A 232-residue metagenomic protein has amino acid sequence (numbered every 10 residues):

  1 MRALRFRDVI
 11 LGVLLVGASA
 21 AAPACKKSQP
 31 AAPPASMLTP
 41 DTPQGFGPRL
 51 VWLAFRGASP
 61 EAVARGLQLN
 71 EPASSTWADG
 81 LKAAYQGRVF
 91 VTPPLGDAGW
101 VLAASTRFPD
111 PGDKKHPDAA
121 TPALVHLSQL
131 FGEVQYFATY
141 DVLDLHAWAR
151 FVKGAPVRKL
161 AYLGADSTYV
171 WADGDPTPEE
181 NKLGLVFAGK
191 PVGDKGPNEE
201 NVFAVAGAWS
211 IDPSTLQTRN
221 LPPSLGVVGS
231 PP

Functional and structural regions predicted by a protein language model:
M1-L11: Bacterial N-terminal signal peptides that target proteins for export
R2, T42-G45, L127, Y140: A general structural signal for short secondary-structure junctions and capping/turn motifs
L11-L15, S19: Hydrophobic helical h-region of N-terminal Sec-dependent signal peptides in bacterial secretory/periplasmic proteins
A20-A24: C-terminal motif of bacterial Sec signal peptides marking the signal peptidase cleavage site
K26-S28: Bacterial signal peptide processing site
P33-Q68, G229-P231: Short, extreme N-terminal segment that most often corresponds to the first beta-strand
P72-A161: Short, intrinsically disordered low-complexity segments
K153, V157-P232: Long, compositionally biased intrinsically disordered terminal regions
